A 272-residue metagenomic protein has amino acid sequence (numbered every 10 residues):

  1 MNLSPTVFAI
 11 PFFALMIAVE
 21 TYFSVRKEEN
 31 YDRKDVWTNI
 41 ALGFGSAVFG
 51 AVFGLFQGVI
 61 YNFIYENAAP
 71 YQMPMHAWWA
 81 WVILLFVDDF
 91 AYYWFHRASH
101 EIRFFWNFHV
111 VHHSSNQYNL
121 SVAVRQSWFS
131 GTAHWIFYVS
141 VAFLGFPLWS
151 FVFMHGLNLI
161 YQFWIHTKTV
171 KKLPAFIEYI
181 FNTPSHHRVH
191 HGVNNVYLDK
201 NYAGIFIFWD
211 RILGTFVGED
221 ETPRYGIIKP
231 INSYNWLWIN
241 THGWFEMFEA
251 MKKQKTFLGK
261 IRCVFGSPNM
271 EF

Functional and structural regions predicted by a protein language model:
M1-F13: Hydrophobic transmembrane alpha-helical segments in integral membrane proteins
M1-N2, N30-V36, P70-A77, V111-H112: Helix-boundary and loop/linker segments of multi-pass membrane transporters
F12-Y22, L85-F90: Central hydrophobic cores of alpha-helical transmembrane segments in multi-pass inner-membrane proteins across all
V19-T38: Membrane-interface helix-loop junction between the first two transmembrane segments
F44-F53, M75-I228: Membrane-embedded catalytic scaffold of the fatty acid hydroxylase/desaturase
F49-I60, K255, E271: Alpha-helical membrane-anchoring segments
V59-V82: Juxtamembrane/interfacial segments at transmembrane-helix boundaries in multi-pass membrane proteins
T222-F272: Cytosolic-facing loops and C-terminal tails of multi-pass membrane proteins
